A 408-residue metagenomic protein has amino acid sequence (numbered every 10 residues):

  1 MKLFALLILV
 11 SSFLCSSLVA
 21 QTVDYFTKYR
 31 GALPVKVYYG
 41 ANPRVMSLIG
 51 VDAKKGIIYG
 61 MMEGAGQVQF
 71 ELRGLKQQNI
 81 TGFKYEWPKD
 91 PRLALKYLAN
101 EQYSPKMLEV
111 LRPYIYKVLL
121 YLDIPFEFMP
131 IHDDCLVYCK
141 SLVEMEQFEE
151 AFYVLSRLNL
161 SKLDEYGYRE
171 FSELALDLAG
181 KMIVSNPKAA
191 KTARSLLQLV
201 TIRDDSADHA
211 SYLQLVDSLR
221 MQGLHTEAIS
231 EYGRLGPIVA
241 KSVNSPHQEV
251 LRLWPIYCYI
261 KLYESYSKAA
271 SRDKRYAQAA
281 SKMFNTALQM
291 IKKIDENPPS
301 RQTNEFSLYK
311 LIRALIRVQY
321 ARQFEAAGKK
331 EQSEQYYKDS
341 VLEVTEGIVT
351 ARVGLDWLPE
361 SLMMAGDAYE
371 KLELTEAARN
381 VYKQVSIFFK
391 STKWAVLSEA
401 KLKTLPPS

Functional and structural regions predicted by a protein language model:
A20-K191, P299-Q302, V349-A351: Compositionally biased alpha-helical segments
G64-R73, Y116-D133, L158-L174, N186 (+8 more regions): Short solvent-exposed coil/turn linkers within tandem alpha-helical repeat scaffolds
P91-R92, L136, E173-L176, L213 (+5 more regions): TPR/TPR-like alpha-solenoid signature
L95, K140, D177, D217 (+5 more regions): Residue-level recognition of tetratricopeptide repeat
Q102-Y103, M107, Q147, K188-A189 (+7 more regions): Residues in the short coil linking paired helices within alpha-helical repeat scaffolds
